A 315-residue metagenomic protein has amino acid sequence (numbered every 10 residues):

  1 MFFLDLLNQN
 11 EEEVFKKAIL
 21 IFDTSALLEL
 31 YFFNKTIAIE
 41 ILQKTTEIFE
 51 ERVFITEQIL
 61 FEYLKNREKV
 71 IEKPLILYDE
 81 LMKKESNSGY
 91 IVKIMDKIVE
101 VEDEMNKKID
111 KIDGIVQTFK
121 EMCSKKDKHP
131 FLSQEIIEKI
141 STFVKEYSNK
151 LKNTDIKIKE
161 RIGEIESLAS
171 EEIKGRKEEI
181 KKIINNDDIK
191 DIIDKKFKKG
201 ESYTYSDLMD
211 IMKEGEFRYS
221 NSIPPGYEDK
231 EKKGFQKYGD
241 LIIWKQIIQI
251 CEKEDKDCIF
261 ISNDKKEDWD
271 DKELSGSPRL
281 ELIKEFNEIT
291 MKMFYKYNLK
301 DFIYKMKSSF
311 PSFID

Functional and structural regions predicted by a protein language model:
M1-K256, K265-D315: Active-site-proximal, substrate-binding regions of enzyme catalytic domains and RNA-binding/basic surfaces
I259: Nucleic-acid nuclease catalytic cores
